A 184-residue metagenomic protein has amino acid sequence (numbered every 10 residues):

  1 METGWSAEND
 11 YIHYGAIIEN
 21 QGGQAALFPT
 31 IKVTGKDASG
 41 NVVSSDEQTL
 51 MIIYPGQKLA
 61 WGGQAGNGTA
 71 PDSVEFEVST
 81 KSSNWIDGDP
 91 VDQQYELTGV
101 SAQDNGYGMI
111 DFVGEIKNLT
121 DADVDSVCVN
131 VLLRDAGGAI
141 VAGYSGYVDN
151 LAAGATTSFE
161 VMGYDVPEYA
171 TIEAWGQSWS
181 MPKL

Functional and structural regions predicted by a protein language model:
N9-G15, G106-V113: Short, solvent-exposed loop/turn segments enriched in Ser/Thr/Gly
A16, V33, G114, N130-V131: Generic short beta-strand
I18-G23, I116-D121: Asparagine-centered strand-capping/turn motif at beta-strand->loop junctions
Q24-I31, S44-D46, D125-V129, A142-Y144: Short, hydrophobic/aromatic beta-strand segments
N41-A70, V141-E168: Intrinsically disordered, low-complexity Pro/Gly/Ser/Thr-rich segments with frequent PxxP/GP/PP motifs and embedded
A60-M109, G143-S145, Y164-L184: Terminal connector regions
D123-L184: Structured core of small recognition/catalytic domains
